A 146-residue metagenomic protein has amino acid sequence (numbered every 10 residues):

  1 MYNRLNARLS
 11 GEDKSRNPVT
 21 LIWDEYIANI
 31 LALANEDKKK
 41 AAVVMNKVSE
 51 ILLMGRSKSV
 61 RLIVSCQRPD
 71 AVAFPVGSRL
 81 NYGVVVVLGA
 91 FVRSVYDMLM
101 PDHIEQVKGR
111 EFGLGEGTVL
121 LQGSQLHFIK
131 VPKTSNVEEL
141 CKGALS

Functional and structural regions predicted by a protein language model:
M1-R4, A41-V64, F91: Substrate-engagement module of ASCE P-loop NTPases
M1-W23: Mechanochemical coupling/switch segment within NTP-driven translocation systems
Y2, N6-S10, L31, L52-R56 (+2 more regions): Signal for well-folded cores of large energy- and translation-related assemblies
L9-S15, K47, L52-S59, G77-N81: Conserved catalytic network of the ASCE P-loop NTPase/AAA+ motor domain
T20-I22, L62-C66: Short beta-strand segments at enzyme active-site cores
I27-A28, D70: Short, glycine/acidic-enriched loop or turn micro-motifs at the edges of active sites
A28-M45: Flexible beta-alpha connector loops of hexameric P-loop NTPases
V64-L145: Conserved ATP-driven motor cores of ASCE-family P-loop NTPases powering translocation/secretion/packaging/pilus
